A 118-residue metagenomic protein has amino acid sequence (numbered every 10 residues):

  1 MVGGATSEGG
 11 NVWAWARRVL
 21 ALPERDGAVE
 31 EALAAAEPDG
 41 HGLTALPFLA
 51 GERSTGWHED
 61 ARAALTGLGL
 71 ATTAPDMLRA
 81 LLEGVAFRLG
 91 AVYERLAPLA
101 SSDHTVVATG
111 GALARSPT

Functional and structural regions predicted by a protein language model:
M1-T118: Active-site core segments that coordinate phosphate-bearing ligands/cofactors across diverse enzyme families
